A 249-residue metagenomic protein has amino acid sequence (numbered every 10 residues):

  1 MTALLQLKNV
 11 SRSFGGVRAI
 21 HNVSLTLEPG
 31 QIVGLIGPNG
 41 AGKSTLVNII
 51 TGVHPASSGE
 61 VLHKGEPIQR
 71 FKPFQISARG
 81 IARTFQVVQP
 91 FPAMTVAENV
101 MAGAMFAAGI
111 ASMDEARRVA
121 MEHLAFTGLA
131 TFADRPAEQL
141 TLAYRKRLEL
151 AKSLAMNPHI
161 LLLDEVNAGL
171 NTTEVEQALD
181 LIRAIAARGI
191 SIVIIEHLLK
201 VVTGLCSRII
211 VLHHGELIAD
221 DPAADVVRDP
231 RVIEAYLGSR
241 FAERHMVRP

Functional and structural regions predicted by a protein language model:
T2-P249: Glycine-rich phosphate-binding loops of nucleotide-dependent enzymes
